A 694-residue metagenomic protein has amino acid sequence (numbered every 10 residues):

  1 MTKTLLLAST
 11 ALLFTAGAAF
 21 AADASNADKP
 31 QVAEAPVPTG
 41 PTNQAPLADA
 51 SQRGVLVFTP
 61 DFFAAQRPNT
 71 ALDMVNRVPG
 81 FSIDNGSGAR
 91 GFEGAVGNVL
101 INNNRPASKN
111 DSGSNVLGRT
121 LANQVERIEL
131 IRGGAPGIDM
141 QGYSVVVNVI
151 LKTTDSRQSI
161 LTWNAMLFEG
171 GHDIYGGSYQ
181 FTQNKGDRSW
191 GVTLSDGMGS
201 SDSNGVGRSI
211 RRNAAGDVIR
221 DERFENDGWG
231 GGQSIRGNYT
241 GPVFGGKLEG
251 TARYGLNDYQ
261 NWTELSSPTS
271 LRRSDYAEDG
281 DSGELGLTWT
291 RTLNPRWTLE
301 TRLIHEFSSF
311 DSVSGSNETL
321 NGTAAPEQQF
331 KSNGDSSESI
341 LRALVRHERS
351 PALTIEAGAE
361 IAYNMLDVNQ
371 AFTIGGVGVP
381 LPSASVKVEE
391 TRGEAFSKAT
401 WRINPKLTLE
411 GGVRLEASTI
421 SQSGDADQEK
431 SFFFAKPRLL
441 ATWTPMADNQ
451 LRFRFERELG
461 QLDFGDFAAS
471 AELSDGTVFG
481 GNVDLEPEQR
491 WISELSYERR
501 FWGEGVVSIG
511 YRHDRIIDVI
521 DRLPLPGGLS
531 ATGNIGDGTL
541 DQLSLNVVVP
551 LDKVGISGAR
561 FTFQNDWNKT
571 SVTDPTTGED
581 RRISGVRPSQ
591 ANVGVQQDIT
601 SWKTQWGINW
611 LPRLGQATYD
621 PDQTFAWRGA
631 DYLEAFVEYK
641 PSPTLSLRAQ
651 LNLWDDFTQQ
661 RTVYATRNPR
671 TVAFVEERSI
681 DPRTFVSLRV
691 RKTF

Functional and structural regions predicted by a protein language model:
L47-D49, L56, L72-S108: Extracytoplasmic beta-strand/coil segments of soluble accessory domains associated with Gram-negative outer-membrane
A71-M74, V99, N115-G118, G142-N164 (+1 more regions): N-terminal periplasmic accessory domains that precede and gate Gram-negative outer-membrane beta-barrel machines
R105-R132, G237: Short acidic/polar hinge/loop motifs at secondary-structure boundaries that mediate gating or recognition
G171-S203, G216-W262, D275-L299, H305: Transmembrane beta-barrel wall of Gram-negative outer-membrane proteins
G280-S282, G334, A384, V388-E390 (+6 more regions): Outer-membrane beta-barrel signature, preferentially recognizing the C-terminal barrel domain of Gram-negative
S309-D311, M365-D367, F372, T419 (+6 more regions): Surface-exposed extracellular loop regions of Gram-negative outer-membrane beta-barrel proteins, predominantly
Y511-R515, G533-A617: Gram-negative outer-membrane beta-barrel transporters
Y639-F694: C-terminal beta-signal and adjacent terminal beta-strands/loops of Gram-negative outer-membrane beta-barrel proteins
